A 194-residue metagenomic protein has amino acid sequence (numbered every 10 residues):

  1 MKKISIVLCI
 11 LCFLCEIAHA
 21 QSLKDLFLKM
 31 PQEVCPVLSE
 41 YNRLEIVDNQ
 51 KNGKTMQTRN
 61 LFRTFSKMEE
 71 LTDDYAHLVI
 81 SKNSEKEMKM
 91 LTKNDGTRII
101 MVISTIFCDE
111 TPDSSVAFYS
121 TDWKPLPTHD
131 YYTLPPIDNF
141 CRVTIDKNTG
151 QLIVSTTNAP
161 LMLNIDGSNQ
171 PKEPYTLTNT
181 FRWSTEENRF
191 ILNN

Functional and structural regions predicted by a protein language model:
I4-L14: Sec-dependent N-terminal signal peptides
A20-K93: Terminal domain-start segments
K67-H77, F118-H129, F181-E187: Surface-exposed loop/turn elements that mediate protein-protein interactions on large endomembrane-trafficking
L78-V79, T105-P112, I165-E173: Short consensus segments that form the blades of beta-propeller domains, in both extracellular/periplasmic
N83-E87, M101-I103, T111-V116, I137-F140 (+1 more regions): Short, surface-exposed coil-to-beta transition loops
E85-D95, C141-N148: Structural signature of eukaryotic scaffold interfaces centered on beta-propeller domains
D95-Y131: Mid-length scaffold segments of soluble, non-membrane domains
L126-N194: Short aromatic loop motif centered on NTY/YTY
